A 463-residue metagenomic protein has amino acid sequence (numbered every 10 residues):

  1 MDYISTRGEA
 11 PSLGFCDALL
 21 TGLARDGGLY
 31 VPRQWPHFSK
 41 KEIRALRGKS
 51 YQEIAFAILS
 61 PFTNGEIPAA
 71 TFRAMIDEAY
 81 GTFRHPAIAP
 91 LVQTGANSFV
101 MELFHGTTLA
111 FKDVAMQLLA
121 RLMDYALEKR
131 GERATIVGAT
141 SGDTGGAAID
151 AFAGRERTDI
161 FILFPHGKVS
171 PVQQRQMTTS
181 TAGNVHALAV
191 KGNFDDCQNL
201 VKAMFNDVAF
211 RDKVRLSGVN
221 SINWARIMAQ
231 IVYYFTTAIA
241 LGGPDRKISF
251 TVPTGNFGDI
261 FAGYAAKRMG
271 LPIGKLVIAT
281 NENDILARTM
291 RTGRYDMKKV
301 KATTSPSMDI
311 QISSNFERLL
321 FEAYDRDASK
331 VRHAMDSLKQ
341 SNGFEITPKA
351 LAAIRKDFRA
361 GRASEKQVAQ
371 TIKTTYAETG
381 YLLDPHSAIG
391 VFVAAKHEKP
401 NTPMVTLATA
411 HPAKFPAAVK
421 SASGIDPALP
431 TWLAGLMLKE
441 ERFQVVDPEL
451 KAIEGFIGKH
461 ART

Functional and structural regions predicted by a protein language model:
M1-T463: PLP-dependent amino-acid enzyme catalytic core
